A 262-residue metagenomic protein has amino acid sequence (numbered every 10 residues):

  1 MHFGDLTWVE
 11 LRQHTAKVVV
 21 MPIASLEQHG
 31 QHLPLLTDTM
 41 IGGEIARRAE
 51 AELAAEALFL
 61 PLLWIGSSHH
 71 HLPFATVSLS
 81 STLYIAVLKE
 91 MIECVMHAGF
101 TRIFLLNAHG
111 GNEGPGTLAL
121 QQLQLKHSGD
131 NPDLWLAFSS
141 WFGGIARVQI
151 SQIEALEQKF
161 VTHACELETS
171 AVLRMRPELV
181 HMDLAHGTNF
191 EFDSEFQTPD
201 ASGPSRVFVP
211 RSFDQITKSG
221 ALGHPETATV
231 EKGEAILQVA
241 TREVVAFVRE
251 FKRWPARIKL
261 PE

Functional and structural regions predicted by a protein language model:
M1-R102, A108-E262: Extended, histidine- and acidic-residue-enriched regions that form the cofactor-binding/catalytic faces
